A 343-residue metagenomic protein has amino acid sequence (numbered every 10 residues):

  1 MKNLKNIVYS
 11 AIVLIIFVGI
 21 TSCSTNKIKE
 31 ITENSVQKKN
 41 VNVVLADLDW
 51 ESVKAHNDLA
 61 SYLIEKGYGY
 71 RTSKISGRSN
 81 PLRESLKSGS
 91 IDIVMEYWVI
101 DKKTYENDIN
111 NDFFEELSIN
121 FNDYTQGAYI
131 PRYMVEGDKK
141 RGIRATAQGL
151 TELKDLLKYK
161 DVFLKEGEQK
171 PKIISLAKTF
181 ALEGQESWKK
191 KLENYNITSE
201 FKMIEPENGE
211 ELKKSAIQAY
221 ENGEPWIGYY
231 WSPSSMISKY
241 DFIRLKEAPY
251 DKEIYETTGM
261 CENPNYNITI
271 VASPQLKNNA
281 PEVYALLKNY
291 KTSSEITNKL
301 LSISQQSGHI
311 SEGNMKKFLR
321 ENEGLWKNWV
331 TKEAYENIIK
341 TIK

Functional and structural regions predicted by a protein language model:
V18-S22: C-terminal motif of bacterial Sec signal peptides marking the signal peptidase cleavage site
Q37-S52, Y70-I75, K170-I174, L287: Short, well-ordered beta-strand elements
V41, S52, A181-S199, E210-E221 (+1 more regions): An extracytoplasmic/periplasmic, membrane-proximal ligand-sensing/linker region
E51-Y70, K189-L192: Short, polar/charged alpha-helical segment
S85, I91-W98, I174-D251, K343: Ligand-binding pocket segment of bilobal, Venus flytrap-like solute-binding proteins
F114-I174: A conserved helix-loop-strand patch within extracytoplasmic ligand-binding domains of the periplasmic binding
S118-A128, G209-E211, M236-L286: Periplasmic-binding protein-like
Q126-R144, A177, N265-N279, S302-I303: A bilobed periplasmic-binding-protein/Venus flytrap-type ligand-binding module shared by bacterial periplasmic
